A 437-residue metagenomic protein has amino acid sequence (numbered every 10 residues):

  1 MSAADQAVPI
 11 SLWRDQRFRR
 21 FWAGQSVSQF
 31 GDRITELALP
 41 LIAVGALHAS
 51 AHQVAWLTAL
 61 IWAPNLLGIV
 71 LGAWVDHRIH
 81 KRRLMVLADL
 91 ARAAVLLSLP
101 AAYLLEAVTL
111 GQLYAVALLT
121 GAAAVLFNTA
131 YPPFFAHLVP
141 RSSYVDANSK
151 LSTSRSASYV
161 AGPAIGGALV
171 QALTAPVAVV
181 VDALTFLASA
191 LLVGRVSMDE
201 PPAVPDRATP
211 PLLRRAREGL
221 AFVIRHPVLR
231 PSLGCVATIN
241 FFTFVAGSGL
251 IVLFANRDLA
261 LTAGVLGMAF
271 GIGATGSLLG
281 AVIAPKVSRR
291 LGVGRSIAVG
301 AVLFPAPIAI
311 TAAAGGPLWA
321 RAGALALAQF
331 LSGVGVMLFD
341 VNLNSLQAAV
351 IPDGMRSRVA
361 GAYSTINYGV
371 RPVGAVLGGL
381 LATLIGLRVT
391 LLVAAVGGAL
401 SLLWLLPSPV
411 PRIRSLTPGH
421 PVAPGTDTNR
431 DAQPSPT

Functional and structural regions predicted by a protein language model:
M1-P436: Alpha-helical transmembrane-bundle signature of multi-pass membrane transport and export proteins
